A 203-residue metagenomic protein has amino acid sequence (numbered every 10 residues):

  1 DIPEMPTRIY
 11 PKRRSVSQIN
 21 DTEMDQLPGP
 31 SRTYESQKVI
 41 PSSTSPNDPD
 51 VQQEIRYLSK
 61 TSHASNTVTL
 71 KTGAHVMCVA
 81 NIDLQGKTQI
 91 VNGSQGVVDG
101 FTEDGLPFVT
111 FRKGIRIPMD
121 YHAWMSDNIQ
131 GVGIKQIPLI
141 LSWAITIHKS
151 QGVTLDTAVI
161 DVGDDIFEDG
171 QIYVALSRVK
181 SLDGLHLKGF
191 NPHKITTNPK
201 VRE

Functional and structural regions predicted by a protein language model:
D1-E203: RecA-like helicase/translocase P-loop NTPase motor core
